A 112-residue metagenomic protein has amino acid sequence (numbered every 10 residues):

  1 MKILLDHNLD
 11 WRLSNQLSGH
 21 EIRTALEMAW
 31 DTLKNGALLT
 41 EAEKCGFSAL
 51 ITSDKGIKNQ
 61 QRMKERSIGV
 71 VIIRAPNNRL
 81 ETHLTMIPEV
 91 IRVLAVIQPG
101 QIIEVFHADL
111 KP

Functional and structural regions predicted by a protein language model:
K2-S48: N-terminal first-folded block
S14-N15, Q60-R62, T82: Short glycine-/acidic-enriched loop or helix-start segments at secondary-structure transitions that form or flank
L17-H20, L38, K64-S67, T85-M86: Short, glycine/charged-enriched secondary-structure capping and boundary segments
L26, S53, I73-A75: Short beta->alpha connector loops at strand-helix junctions that form conserved, small/polar/Pro-enriched
M28-A29, I57, P76-N78: Short histidine/acidic/glycine/proline-rich micro-motifs that form metal- and phosphate-coordinating active-site loops
L33, Q60-Q61, I68: Short secondary-structure boundary/hinge segments and terminal tails
A42-M63: Acidic, metal-binding active-site segment of PIN/NYN-like and related structure-specific nucleases
G69-L110: C-terminal structural segments of small proteins and small subunits
